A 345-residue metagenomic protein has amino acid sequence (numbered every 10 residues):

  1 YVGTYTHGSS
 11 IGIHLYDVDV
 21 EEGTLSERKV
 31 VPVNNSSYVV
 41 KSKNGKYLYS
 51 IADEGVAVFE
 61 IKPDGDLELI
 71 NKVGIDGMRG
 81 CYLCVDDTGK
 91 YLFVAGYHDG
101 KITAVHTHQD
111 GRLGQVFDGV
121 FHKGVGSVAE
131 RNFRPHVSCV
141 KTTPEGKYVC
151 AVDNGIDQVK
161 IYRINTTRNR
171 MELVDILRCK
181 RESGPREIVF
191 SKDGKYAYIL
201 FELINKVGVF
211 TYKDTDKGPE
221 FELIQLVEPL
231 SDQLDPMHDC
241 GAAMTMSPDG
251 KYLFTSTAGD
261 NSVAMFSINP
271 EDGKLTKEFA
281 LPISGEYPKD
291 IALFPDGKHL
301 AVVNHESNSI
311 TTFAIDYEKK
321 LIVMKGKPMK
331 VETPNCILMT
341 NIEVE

Functional and structural regions predicted by a protein language model:
Y5-H7, I51-D53, Y97, T107 (+7 more regions): Short loop/turn segments immediately following the C-termini of beta-strands
S9, V33-K43, D76-D87, K123-E145 (+4 more regions): Beta-rich, blade/repeat-based domains predominating in secreted/periplasmic proteins but also intracellular
Y16-G23, F59-D66, A104-G114, Y162-R170 (+3 more regions): Short loop/turn segments immediately following beta-strands, especially the blade-tip and inter-blade linker loops
S26-P32, E68-G74, G124-E130, E172-R178 (+3 more regions): A short beta-strand motif characteristic of beta-propeller blades
E27-G89: Blade-loop segments of beta-propeller domains
L67-C139: Asp-box/WD-like beta-propeller blade repeats and closely related beta-sheet repeat scaffolds
E306-T311, V323-E345: Blade-level signature of beta-propeller repeat domains, shared across WD40, Kelch, NHL, RCC1 and BNR/Asp-box propellers
